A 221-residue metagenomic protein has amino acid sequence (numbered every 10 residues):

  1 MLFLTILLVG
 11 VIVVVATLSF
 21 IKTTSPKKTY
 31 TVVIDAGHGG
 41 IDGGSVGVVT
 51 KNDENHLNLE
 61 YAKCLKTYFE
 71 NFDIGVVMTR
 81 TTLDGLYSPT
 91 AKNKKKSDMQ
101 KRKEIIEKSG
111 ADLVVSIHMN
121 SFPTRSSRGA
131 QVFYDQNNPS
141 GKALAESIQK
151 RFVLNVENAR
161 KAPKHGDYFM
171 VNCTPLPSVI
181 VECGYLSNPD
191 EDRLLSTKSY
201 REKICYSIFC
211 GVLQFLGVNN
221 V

Functional and structural regions predicted by a protein language model:
L2-L18: Hydrophobic membrane-insertion alpha-helices, especially the h-region of bacterial N-terminal signal peptides
S19-V33, H38-A143: Catalytic-core regions of hydrolytic enzymes
G40, G85, L154, L186-S187: Active-site/binding-pocket entry motifs
V46, S109, S116, P123 (+1 more regions): Active-site-adjacent mobile loop/cap segments within catalytic or ligand-binding domains
L59-A62, K66, K103, K142-Q149 (+4 more regions): Extracytoplasmic/secreted envelope proteins and their assembly/folding machinery, especially bacterial periplasmic
K63-I74, E107-A111, M119, Q149-E157 (+3 more regions): Sec-exported extracytoplasmic/periplasmic mature domains
D73, G129, A159-R160, P175-P177: A generic structural signal for alpha->beta connector loops
S140-K164: Active-site-adjacent substrate-binding region of metalloamidase/peptidase-like peptide-processing proteins
